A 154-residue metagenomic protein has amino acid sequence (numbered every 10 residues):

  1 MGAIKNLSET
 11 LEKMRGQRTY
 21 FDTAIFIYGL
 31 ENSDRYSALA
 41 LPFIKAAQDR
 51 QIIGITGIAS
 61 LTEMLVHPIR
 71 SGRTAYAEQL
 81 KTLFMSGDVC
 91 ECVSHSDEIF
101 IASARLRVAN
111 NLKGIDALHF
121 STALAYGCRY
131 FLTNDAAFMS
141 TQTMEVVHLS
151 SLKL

Functional and structural regions predicted by a protein language model:
M1-M14, F120-L154: Acidic, PIN/NYN-like endoribonuclease modules and their adjacent C-terminal/linker elements
M1-T56, I69-E78, S151-L154: Short, well-structured N-terminal submotif of metal-dependent ribonuclease cores
F21, I55-T56, S94, G114 (+1 more regions): Short beta-strand scaffold positions
T23, I58, D116-F120: Conserved glycosyltransferase catalytic-site signature
N32, A59, G87-V108: Acidic catalytic patch
D49-G54, V89-E91, G127-Y130: Short active-site oxyanion
L65-L80, F84, D88-V89: Helix-adjacent hinge/juxtasegments
